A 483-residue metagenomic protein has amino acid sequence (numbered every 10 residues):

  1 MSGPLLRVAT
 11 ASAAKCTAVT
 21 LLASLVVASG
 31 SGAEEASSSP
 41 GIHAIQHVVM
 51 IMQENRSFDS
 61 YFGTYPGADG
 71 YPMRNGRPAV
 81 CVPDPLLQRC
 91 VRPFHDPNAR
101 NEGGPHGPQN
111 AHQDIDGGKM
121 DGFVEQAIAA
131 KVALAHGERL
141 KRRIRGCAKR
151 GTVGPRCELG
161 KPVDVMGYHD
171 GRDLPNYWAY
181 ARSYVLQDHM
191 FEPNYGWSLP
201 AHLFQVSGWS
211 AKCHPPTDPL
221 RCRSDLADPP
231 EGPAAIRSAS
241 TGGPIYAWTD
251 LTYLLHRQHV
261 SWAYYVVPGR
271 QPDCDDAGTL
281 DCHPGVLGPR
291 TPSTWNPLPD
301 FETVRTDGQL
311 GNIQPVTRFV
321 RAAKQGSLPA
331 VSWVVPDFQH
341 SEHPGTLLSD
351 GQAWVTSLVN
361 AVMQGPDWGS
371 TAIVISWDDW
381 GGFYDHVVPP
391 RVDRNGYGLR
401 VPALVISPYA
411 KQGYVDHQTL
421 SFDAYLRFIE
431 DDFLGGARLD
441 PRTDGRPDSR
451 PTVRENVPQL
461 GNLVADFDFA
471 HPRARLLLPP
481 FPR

Functional and structural regions predicted by a protein language model:
M1-A9, L255, V334: Terminal targeting segments of Actinobacterial cell-envelope proteins
S2-P4, V19-A23, E138, Y253 (+1 more regions): Intrinsic-disorder/low-complexity peptide segments enriched for small residues
L5-A33: Secretory targeting and sorting signals
G32-R483: N-terminal pro-sequences and low-complexity stem/linker regions of secreted or lumenal proteins
